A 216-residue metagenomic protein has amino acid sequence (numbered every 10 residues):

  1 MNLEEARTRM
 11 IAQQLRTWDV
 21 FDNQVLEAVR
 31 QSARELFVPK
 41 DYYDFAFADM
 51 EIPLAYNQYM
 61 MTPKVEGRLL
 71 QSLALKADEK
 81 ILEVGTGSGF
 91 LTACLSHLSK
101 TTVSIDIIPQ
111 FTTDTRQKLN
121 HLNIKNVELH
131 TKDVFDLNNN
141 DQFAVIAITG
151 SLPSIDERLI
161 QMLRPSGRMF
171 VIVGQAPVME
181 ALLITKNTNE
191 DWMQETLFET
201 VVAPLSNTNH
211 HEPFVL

Functional and structural regions predicted by a protein language model:
M1-L82, F90-C94, L98, F111-Q117 (+3 more regions): Class I SAM-dependent transferase core
A74-M193: Conserved nucleotide-cofactor-binding alpha/beta core module
V178-L216: Core SAM-dependent methyltransferase catalytic element
